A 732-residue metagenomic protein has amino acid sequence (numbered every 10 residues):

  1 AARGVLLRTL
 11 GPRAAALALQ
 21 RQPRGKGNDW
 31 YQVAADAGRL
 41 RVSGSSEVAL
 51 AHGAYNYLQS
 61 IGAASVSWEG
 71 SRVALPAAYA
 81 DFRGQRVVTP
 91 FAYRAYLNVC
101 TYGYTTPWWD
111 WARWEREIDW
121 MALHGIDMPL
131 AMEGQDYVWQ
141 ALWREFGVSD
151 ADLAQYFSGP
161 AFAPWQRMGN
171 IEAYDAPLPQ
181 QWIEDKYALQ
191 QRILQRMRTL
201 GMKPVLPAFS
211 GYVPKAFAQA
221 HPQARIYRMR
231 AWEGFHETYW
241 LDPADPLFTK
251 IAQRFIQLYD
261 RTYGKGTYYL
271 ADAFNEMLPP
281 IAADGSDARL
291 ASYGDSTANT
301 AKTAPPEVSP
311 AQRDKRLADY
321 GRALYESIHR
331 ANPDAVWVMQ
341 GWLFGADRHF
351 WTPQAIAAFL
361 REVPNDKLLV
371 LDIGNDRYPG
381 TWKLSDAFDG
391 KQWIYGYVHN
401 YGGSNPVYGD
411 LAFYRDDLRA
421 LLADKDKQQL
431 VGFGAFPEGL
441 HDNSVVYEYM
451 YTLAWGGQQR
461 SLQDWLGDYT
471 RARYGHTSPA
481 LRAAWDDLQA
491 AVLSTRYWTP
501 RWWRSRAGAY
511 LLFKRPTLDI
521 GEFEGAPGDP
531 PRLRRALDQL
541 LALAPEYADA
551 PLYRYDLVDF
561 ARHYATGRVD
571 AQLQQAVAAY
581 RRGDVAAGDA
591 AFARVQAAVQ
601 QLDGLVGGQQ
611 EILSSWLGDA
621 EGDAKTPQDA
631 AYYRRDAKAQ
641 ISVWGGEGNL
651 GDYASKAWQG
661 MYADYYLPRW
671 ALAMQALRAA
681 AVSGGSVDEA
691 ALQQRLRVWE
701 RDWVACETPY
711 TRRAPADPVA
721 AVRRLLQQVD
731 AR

Functional and structural regions predicted by a protein language model:
A1-F91: Contiguous, structured surface segment used for ligand recognition
L6, A54-L58, I251-F255, V446-A454 (+4 more regions): Short, Φ-rich (hydrophobic/aromatic) sequence segments
A14, S65, E69-A80, L97-T101 (+11 more regions): Catalytic-core regions of glycoside hydrolase
A35-D36, N98-Y102, A173-Y174, L552-D556 (+1 more regions): Acidic/histidine-rich, surface-exposed loop or edge segments in extracytoplasmic proteins
G44-V48, H52, W108-A112, Q180 (+7 more regions): Soluble non-cytosolic domains of exported or imported proteins
F91-D110, M121: Active-site-adjacent substrate/metal-binding segments within catalytic domains of carbohydrate-active enzymes
D519-R732: Histidine-centered catalytic/metal-binding microenvironments
